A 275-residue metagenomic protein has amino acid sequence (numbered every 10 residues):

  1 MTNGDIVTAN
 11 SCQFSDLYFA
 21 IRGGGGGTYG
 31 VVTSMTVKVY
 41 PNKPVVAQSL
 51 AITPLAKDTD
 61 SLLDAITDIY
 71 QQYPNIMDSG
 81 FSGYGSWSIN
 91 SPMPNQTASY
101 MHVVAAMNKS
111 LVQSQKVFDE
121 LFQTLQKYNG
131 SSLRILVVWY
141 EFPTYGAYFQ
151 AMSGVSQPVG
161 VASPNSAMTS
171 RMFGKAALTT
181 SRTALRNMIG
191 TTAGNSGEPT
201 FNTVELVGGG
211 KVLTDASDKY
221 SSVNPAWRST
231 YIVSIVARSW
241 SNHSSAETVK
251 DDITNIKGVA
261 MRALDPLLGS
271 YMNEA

Functional and structural regions predicted by a protein language model:
M1-A275: Soluble FAD-dependent oxygen oxidases
